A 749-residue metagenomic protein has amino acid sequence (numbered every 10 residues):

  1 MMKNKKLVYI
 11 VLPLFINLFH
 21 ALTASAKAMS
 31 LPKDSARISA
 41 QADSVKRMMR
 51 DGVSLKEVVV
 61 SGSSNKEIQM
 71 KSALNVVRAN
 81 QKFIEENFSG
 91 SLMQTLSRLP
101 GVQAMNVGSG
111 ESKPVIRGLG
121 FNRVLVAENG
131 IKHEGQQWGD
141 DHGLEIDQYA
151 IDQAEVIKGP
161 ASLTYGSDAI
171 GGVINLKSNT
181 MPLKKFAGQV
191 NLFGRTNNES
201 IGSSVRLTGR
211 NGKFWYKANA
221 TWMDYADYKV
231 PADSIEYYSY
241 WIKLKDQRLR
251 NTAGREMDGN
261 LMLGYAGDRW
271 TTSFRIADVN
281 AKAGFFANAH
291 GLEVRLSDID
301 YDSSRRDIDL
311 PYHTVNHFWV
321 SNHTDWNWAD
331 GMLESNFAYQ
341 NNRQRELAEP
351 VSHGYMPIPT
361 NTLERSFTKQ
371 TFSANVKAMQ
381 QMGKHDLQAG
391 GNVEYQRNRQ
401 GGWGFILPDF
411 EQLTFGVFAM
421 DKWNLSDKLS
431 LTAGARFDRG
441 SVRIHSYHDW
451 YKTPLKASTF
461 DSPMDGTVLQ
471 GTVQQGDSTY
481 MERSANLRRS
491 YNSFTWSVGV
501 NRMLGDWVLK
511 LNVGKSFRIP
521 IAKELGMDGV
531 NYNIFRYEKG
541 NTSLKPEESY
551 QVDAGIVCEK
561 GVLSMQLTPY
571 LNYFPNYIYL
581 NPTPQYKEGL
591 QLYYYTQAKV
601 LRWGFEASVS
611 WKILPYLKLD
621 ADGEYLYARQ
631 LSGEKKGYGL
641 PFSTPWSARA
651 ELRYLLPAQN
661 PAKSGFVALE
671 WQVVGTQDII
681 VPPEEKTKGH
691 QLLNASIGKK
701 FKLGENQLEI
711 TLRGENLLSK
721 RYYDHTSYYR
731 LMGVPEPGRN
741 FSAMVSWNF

Functional and structural regions predicted by a protein language model:
I131-K158: Short acidic/polar hinge/loop motifs at secondary-structure boundaries that mediate gating or recognition
G135-Q137, A150-D152, L163-D233, K243 (+1 more regions): Outer-membrane beta-barrel translocator/receptor signature
N198-D224, Y237-F286, N316, W328 (+4 more regions): Transmembrane beta-barrel wall of Gram-negative outer-membrane proteins
Y225, R250-E256, R269-A329, L333 (+4 more regions): Flexible loop and strand-edge segments within Gram-negative outer membrane beta-barrel domains
Y225-P231, Y573-N576, L614, V673-D678 (+1 more regions): C-terminal beta-signal and adjacent terminal beta-strands/loops of Gram-negative outer-membrane beta-barrel proteins
N251, P359-K377, G416, E538-P546 (+4 more regions): Outer membrane beta-barrel strand-and-loop segments of large Gram-negative receptors, especially TonB-dependent
K384-Q388, N392-E394, F405-F574: Structural signature of Gram-negative outer-membrane beta-barrels, strongest in the C-terminal barrel of TonB-dependent
D427, P569-F574, I578, Q591-Q677: Gram-negative outer-membrane beta-barrel transporters
